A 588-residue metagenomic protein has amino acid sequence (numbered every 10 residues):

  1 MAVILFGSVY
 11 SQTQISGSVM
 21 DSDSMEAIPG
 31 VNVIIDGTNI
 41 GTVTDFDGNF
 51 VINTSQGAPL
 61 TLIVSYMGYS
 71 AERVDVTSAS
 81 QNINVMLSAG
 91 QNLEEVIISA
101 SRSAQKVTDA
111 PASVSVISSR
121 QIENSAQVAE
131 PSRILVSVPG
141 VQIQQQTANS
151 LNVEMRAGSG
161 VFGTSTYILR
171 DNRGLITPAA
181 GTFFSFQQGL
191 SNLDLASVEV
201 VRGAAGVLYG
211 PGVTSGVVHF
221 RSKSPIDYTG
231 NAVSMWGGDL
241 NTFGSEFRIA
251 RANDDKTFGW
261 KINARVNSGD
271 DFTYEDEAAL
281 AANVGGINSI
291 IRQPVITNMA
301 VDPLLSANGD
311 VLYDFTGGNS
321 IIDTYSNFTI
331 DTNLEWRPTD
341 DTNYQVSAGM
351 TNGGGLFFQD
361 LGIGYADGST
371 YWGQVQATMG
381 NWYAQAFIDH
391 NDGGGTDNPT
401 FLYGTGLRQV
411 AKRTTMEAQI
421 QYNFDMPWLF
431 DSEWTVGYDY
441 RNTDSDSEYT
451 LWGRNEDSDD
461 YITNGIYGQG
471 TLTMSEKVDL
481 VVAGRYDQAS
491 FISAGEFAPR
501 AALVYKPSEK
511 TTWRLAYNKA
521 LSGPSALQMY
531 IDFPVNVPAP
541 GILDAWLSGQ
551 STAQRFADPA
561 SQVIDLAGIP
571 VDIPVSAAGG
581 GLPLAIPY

Functional and structural regions predicted by a protein language model:
S18-S24, V31-D36, I63-S70, T77-N124: Short, acidic, small-residue-rich periplasmic hinge/interaction motif at the N-terminus of Gram-negative outer-membrane
T38-N49: Short, acidic Ser/Thr/Gly-rich low-complexity loop/linker segments typical of extracellular and cell-surface proteins
F50-N53, R173-R202: Short acidic/polar hinge/loop motifs at secondary-structure boundaries that mediate gating or recognition
V51-N53, V114, S132-G174: Extracytoplasmic beta-strand/coil segments of soluble accessory domains associated with Gram-negative outer-membrane
T164-S165, T177-G181, L193-A196, V207-D276 (+4 more regions): Outer-membrane beta-barrel translocator/receptor signature
N241-D270, Y274-G354, S369-G373, T473-M474: Transmembrane beta-barrel wall of Gram-negative outer-membrane proteins
R337-T351, G368-S493: Face-selective signature of the C-terminal outer-membrane beta-barrel domain
I388-F401, S490, K510-Y588: Surface-exposed extracellular loop regions of Gram-negative outer-membrane beta-barrel proteins, predominantly
